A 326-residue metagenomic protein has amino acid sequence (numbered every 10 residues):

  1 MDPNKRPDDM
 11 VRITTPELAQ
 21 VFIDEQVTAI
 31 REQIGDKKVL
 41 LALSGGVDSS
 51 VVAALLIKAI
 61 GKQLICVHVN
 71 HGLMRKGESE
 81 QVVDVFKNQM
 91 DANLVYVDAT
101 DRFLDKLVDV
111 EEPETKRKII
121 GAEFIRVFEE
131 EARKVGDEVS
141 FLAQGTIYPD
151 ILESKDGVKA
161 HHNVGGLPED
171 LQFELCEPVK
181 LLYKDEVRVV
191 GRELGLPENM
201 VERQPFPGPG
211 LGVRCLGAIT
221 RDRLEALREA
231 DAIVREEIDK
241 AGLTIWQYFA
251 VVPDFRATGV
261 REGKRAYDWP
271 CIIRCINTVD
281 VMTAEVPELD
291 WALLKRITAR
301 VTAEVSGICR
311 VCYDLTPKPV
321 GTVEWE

Functional and structural regions predicted by a protein language model:
M1-G136, P149, D156-E326: RNA-binding accessory domains that recognize and position tRNA/RNA substrates
S140: Conserved acidic residues
Q144-T146: Extended catalytic-interface subdomain
